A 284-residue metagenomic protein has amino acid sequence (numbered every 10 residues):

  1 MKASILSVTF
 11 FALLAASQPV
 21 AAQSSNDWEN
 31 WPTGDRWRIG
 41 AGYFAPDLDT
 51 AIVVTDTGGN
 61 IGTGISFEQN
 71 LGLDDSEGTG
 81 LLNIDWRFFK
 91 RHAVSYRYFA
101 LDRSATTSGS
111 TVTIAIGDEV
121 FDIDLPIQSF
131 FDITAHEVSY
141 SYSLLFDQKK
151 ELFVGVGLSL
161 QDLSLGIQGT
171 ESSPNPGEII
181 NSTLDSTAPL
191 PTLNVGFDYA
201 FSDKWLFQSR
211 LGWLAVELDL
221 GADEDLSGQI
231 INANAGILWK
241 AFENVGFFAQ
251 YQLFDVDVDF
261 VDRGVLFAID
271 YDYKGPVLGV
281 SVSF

Functional and structural regions predicted by a protein language model:
M1-D35: Cleavable N-terminal export/targeting peptides
A22-L101, H136, S281-S283: Short glycine/proline- and aromatic-enriched beta-strand/turn motifs that initiate or cap beta-hairpins
G40-F44, S95-F99, G155-S159, R210-G212 (+1 more regions): Transmembrane beta-strands of outer-membrane beta-barrel proteins
A41, L82-W86, V138-Y142, V156-L160 (+4 more regions): Residues on the lipid-exposed face of transmembrane beta-strands in outer-membrane beta-barrel proteins
D49-E77, A100-T134, L160-A188, V216-S227 (+1 more regions): Extracellular/periplasm-exposed beta-strand and loop segments of Gram-negative cell-envelope proteins, dominated by
R91-V94, Q148-K150, D203-F207, E243-F247: Repeated loop/turn-to-beta-strand initiation elements of outer-membrane beta-barrel proteins
T187-P191, F201: Mid-length scaffold segments of soluble, non-membrane domains
D198-A215: Surface-exposed extracellular loop regions of Gram-negative outer-membrane beta-barrel proteins
